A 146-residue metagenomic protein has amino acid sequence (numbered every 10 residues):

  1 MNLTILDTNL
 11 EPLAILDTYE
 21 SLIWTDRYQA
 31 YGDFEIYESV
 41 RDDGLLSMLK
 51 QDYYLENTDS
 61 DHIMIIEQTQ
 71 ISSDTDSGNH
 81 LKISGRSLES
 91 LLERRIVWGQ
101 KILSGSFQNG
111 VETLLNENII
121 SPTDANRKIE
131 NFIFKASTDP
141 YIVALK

Functional and structural regions predicted by a protein language model:
M1-G105: Assembly/oligomerization scaffold segments
H80, R86-K146: Charged- and aromatic-enriched interaction segments used to assemble and dock large macromolecular complexes
